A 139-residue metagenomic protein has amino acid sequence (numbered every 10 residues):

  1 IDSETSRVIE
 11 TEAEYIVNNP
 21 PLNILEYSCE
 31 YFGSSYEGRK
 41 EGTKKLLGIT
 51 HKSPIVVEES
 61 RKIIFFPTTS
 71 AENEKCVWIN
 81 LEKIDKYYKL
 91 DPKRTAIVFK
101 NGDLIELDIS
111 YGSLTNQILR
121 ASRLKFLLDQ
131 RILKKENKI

Functional and structural regions predicted by a protein language model:
I1-I79, D85-I139: Eukaryotic intrinsically disordered, low-complexity regulatory linkers and tails enriched in Ser/Thr/Pro
